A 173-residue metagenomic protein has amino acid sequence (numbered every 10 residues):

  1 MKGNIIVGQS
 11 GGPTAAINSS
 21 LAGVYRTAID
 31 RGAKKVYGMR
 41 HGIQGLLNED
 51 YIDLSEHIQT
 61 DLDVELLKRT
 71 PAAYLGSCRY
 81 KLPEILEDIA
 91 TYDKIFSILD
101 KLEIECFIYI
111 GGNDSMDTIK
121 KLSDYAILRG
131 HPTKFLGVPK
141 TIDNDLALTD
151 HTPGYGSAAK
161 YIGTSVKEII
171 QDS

Functional and structural regions predicted by a protein language model:
M1, I6, I29-R31, E65-R69 (+3 more regions): Solvent-exposed alpha-helices and their adjacent loops that cap or buttress functional pockets in soluble metabolic
M1-I52: N-terminal phosphate-binding or glycine-rich loops at protein starts, especially the Walker A/P-loop of NTPases
N4-T14, A73-R79, E105-G111, G137: Short glycine-rich or small-residue beta-strand-to-loop segments that form or flank ligand, phosphate, metal/Fe-S
S10-G12, M39-G45, R79-Y80, G112-S115 (+2 more regions): Short, ordered loop/turn segments at secondary-structure junctions
I17-S20, L47-D53, L86-E87, T118-S123 (+1 more regions): Short acidic, glycine/serine/threonine-rich loops at helix termini
S19-V24, N113-T133: Short Gly/Thr/Asp-enriched flexible loops that form oxyanion-binding sites at enzyme active sites
V36, S123-T152, G156-Y161: Short, acidic/small-residue loops that bind anionic groups at enzyme active sites
D50-E105, D114, I142, H151-I162 (+1 more regions): Glycine-rich oxoanion-binding loops at beta->alpha junctions
